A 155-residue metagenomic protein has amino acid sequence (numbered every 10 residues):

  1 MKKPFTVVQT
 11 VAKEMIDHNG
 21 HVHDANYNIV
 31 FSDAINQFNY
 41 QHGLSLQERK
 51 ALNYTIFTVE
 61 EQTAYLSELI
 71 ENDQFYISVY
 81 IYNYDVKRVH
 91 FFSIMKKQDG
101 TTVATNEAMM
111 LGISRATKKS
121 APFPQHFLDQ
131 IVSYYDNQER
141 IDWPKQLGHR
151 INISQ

Functional and structural regions predicted by a protein language model:
M1-T58, S114-Q155: Hot-dog-fold acyl-thioester-processing enzymes
F5, F57-V59, F75, V89 (+1 more regions): Hydrophobic core residues within well-ordered beta-strands of beta-rich domains
K13, F92-I94, M110: Generic short beta-strand
F31, S93, N106: Conserved GNAT-family N-acetyltransferase fold
E61-Q98: Hydrophobic beta-sheet segments that form the core/acyl-binding groove of ACP/CoA-dependent acyl-chain-processing
K97, M109-L111, R115: Long amphipathic alpha-helical scaffold regions
G100-T102: Residue-level signal for glycine
N106-A108, P124: Short hydrophobic alpha-helix segments
